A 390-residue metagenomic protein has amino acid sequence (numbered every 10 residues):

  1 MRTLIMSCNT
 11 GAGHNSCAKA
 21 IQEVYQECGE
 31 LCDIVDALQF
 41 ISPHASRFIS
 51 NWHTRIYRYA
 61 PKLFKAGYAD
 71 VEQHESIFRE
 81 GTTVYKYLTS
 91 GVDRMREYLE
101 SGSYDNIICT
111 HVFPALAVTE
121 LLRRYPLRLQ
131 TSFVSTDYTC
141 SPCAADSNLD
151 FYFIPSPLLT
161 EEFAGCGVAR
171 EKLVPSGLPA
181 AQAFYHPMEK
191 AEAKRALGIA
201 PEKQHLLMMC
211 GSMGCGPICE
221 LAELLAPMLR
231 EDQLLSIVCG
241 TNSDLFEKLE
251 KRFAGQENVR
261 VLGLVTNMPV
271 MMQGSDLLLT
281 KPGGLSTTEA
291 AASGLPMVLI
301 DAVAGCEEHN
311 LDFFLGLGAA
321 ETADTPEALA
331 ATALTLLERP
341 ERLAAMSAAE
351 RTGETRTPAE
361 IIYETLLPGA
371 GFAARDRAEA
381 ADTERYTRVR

Functional and structural regions predicted by a protein language model:
A12, C17, D70-G167, K172-P175: Active-site and donor-binding regions of nucleotide-sugar-utilizing enzymes
Q22-R96: Conserved N-terminal ligand/cofactor-binding loop architecture of enzyme catalytic domains
D150-H205, M209-S212, D244: A nucleotide-sugar donor-handling region in carbohydrate enzymes
A191-E192, I199-G274: Donor-nucleotide binding loops and adjacent catalytic segments primarily of GT-B fold Leloir glycosyltransferases
Q273-P282: Acidic donor-binding loop of glycosyltransferase active sites
L317-A319, T325-R342: C-terminal "capping" alpha-helix adjacent to the active site of nucleotide-linked donor transferases in cell-envelope
R342-R356: A short, well-ordered alpha-helix in the C-terminal region of glycosyltransferases
T355-R390: C-terminal alpha-helical cap of glycosyltransferases
